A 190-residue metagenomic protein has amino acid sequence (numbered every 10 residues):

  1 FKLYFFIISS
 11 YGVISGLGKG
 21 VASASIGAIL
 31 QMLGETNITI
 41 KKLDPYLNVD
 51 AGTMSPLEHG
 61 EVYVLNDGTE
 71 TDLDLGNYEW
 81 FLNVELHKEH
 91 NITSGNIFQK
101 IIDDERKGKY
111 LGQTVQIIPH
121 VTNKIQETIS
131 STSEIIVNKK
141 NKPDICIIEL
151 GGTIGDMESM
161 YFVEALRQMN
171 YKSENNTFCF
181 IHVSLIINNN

Functional and structural regions predicted by a protein language model:
F1-N190: Flexible phosphate-sensing "switch/lid" loops adjacent to ATP/NTP-binding sites across phosphate-transfer
